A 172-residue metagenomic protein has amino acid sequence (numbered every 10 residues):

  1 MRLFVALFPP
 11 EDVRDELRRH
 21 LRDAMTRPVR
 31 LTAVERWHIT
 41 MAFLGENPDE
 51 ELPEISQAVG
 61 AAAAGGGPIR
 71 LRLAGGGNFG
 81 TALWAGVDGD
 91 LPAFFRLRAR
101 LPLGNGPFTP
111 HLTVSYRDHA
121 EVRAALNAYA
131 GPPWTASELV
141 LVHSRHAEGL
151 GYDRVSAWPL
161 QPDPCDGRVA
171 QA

Functional and structural regions predicted by a protein language model:
M1-A172: Histidine-dependent nucleotide/RNA phosphoesterase domain, centered on the 2H-phosphoesterase fold with its duplicated
